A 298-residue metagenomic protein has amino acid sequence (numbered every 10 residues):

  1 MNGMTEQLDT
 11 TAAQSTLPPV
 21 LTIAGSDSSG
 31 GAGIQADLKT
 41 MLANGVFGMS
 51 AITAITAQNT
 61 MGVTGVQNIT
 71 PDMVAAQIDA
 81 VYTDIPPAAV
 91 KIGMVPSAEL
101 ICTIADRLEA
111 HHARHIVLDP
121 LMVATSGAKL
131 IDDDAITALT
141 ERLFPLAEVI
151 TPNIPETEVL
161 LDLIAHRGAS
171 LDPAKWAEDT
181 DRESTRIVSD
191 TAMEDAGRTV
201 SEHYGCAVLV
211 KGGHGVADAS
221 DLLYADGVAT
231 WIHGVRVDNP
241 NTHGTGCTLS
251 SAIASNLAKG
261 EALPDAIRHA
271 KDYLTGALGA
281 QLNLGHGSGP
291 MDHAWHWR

Functional and structural regions predicted by a protein language model:
T5-T22, I34, M41-S126: Conserved N-terminal subdomain of the carbohydrate kinase-like
D9-L17, G33, A217-I232: Acidic-glycine-rich active-site phosphate/pyrophosphate-binding loop
L17, N68, P264-R298: Charged C-terminal helix
I23-S29, T230-H243: Short pre-catalytic strand/loop immediately N-terminal to key active-site residues, enriched for Gly-Thr
Q35, T40, E158-V159, N239-L263: Short, small-residue alpha-helix embedded
M73, A88, A98-H112, T140 (+5 more regions): Nucleotide and nucleotide-moiety/phosphate-recognizing core
D133-A229: Conserved phosphate/ATP/ADP-binding segment of small-molecule kinases
M193-S201, T230, A262-A277: Short, well-structured alpha-helical segments that form the helix of a local strand-helix-strand
